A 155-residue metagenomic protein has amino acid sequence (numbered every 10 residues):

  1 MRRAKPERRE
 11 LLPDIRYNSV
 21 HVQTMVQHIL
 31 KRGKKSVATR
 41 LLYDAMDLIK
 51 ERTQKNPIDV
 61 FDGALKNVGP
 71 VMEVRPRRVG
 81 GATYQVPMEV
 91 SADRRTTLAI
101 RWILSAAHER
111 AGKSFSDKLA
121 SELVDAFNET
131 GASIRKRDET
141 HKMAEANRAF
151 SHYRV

Functional and structural regions predicted by a protein language model:
M1-R32, S36, Y43-V155: Strongly charged
